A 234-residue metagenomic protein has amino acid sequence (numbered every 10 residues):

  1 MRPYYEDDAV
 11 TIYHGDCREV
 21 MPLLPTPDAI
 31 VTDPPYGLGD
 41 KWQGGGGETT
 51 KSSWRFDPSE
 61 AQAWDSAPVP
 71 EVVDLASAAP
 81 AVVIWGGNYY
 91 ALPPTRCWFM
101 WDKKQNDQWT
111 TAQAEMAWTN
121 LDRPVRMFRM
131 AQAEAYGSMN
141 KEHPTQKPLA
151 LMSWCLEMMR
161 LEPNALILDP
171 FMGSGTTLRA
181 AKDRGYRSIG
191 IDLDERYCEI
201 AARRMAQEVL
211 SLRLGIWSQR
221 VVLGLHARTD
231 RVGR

Functional and structural regions predicted by a protein language model:
M1-D7: Short acidic-hydrophobic surface loop/beta-edge motif
A9-G15, R213-I216: Conserved SAM-binding strand-loop segment of SAM-dependent methyltransferases
T11, V20-L23: Amphipathic alpha-helical segments that form coiled-coils or helix-hairpins used for dimerization/assembly
G15-E19, R220-V221: Conserved SAM/SAH-binding loop
R18, V69-P70, P148-S153: Short, well-ordered alpha-helical scaffold segments within catalytic/effector domains
L23-T32, Y36, D40-Q62, A76-R234: Class I S-adenosyl-L-methionine
A63-L75: A short, well-structured juxtamembrane/interface segment
